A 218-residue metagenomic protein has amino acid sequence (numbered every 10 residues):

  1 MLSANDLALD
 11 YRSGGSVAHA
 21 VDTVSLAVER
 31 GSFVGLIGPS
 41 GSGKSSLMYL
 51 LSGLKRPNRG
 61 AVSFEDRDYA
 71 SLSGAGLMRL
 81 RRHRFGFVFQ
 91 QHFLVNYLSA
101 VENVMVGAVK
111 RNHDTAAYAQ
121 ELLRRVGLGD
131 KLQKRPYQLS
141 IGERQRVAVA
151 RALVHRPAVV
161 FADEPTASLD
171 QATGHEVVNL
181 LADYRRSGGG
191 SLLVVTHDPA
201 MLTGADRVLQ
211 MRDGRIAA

Functional and structural regions predicted by a protein language model:
S16-A18, Y69-G86: ABC ATPase NBD coupling module
S52: Helix-to-loop junction immediately C-terminal to a conserved catalytic motif
G60-D68, V106: Conserved ABC transporter NBD signature motif
L98-V106: Short coil-to-helix segment of the ABC ATPase nucleotide-binding domain corresponding to the Q-loop/switch region
K134-Y137, H155, G188: Conserved signature/switch motifs of ABC ATPase nucleotide-binding domains
R135-Q145: Conserved ABC ATPase signature
V160-D163: Catalytic Walker B motif of ABC-type/P-loop ATPase nucleotide-binding domains
